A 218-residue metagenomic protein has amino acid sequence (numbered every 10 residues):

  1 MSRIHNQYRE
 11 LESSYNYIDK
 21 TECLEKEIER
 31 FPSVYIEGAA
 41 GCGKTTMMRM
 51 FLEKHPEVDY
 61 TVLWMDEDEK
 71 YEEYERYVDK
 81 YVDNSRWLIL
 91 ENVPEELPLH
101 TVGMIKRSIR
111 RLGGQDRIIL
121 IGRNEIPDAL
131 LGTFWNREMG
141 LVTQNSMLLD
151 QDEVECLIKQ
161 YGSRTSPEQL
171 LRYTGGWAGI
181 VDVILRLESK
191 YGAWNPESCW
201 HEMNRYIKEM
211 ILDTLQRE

Functional and structural regions predicted by a protein language model:
M1-K26: Conserved adenine-nucleotide phosphate-binding loops and their immediately adjacent elements
K26, T46, M50, K54 (+1 more regions): Active-site signature of alpha/beta-hydrolase-fold catalytic machinery across serine- and Asp/Cys-nucleophile hydrolases
F31-R49: Walker A/P-loop nucleotide-binding motif
S33-Y35, S85-W87, R117: Residue-level preference for the first positions of well-ordered beta-strands
G41, M48, G140-L141, C156-E209: Amphipathic alpha-helical "lid/sensor" segments that cap RecA-like P-loop NTPase cores
T46, M104-Q169, V183: Alpha-helical sensor/transducer elements of the RecA-like P-loop NTPase core
H55-E69: Conserved catalytic segments around the Walker B and adjacent sensor/switch elements of P-loop NTPase domains
K80-T101, I121: Conserved P-loop NTPase "ATPase switch" module shared by AAA+ and STAND
